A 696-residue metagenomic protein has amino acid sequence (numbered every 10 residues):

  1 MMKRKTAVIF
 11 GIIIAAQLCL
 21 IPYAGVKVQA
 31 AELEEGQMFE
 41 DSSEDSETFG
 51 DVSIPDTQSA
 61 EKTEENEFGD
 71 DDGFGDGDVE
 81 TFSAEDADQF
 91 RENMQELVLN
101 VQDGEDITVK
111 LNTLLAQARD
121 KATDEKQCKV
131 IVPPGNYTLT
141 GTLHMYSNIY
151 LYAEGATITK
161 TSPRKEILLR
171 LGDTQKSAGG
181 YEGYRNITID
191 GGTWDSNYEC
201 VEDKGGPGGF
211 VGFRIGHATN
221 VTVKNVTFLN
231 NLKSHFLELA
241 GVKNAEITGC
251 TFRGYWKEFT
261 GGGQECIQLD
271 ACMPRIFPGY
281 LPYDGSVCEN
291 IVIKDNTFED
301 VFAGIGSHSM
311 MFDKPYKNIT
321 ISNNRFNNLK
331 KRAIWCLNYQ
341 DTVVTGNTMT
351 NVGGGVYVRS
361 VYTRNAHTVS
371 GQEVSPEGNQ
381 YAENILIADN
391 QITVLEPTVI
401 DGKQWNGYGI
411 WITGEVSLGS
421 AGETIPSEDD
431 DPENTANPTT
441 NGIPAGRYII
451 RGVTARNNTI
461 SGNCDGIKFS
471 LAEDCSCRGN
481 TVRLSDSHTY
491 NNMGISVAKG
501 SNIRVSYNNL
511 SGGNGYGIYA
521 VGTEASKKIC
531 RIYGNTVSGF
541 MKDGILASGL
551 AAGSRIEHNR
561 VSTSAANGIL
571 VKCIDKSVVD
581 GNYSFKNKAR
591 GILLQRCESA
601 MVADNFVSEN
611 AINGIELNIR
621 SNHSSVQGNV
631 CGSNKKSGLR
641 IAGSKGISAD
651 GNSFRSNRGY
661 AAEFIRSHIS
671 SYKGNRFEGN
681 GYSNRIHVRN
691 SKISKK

Functional and structural regions predicted by a protein language model:
L20-E35: Sec-dependent signal peptide cleavage junction
D70-T113: Right-handed parallel beta-helix/beta-solenoid
E105-N112, E125-E166, D173, W194 (+2 more regions): N-terminal extracellular ligand-recognition/capping segment immediately after the signal peptide
L111-A122, T138-S147, A178-G179, F236 (+2 more regions): Short, T/G/N/S-enriched strand-turn elements that build extracellular solenoid repeat scaffolds
T138-T142, K160-E166, Y198-K204, V211 (+18 more regions): Short glycine/acidic-rich loop motifs that flank beta-strands on beta-rich extracellular proteins
Y146-N148, A153, Y184, I189 (+48 more regions): Parallel beta-helix/beta-solenoid
Y181-N328, A333: Right-handed parallel beta-helix
